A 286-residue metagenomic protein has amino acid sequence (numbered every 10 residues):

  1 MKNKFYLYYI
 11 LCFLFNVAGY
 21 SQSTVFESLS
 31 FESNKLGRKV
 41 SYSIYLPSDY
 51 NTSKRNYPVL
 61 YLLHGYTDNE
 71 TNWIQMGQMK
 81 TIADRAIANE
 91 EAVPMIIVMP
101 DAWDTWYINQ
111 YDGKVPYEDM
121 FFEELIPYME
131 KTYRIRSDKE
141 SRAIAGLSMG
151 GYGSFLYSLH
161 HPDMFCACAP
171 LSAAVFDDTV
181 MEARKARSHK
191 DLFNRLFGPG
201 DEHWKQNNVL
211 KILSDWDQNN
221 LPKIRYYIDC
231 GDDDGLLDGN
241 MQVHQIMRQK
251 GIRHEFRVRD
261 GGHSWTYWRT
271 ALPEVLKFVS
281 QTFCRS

Functional and structural regions predicted by a protein language model:
M1-Y9: Bacterial N-terminal signal peptides that target proteins for export
Y8-N16: Bacterial N-terminal signal peptides
V17-S21: Sec/Tat signal peptide C-region and signal peptidase I cleavage site
Q22-S286: Non-catalytic cap/lid and distal C-terminal segments of serine-dependent acyl enzymes
